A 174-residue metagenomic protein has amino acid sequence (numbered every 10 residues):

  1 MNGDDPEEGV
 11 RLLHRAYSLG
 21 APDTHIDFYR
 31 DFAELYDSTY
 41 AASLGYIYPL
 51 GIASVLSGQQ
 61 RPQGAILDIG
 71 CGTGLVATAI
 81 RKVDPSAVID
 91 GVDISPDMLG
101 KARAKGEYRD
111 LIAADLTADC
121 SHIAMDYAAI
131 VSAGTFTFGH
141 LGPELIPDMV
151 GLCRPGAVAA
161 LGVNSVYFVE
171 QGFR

Functional and structural regions predicted by a protein language model:
M1-L35: N-terminal, positively charged/glycine-rich alpha-helical extensions of SAM-dependent methyltransferases
A33-I47: Class I SAM-dependent methyltransferase Rossmann-like catalytic core, especially the SAM/SAH-binding loop
G45-Q63: Conserved alpha-helix/loop element of class I SAM-dependent methyltransferases that forms part of the SAM/SAH-binding
L67-C120: Class I SAM-dependent methyltransferase SAM/SAH-binding core
C120-I130: A short acidic, Gly/Pro-enriched loop at the edge of an enzyme's catalytic core that lines a small-molecule cofactor
A128-G142: A short SAM/SAH-binding and catalytic strip from SAM-dependent methyltransferases
E144-P155: A short glycine-rich, Lys/Arg-flanked "PGG" loop and its adjoining helix->strand segment in the class I
G156-S165: Conserved beta-strand signature within the Rossmann-like core of class I S-adenosyl-L-methionine
